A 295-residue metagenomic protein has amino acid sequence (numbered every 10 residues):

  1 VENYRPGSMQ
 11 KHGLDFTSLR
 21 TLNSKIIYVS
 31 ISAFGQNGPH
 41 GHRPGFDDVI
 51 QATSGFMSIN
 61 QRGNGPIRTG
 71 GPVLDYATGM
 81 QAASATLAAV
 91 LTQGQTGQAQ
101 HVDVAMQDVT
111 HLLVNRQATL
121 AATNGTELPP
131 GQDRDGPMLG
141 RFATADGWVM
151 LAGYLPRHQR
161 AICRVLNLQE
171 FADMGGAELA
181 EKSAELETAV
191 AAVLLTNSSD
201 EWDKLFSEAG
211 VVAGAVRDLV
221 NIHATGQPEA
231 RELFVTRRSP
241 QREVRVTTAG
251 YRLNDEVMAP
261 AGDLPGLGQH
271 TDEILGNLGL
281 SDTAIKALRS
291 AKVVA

Functional and structural regions predicted by a protein language model:
E2-Q10: Rossmann-like NAD(P)-binding element
Q10-V149, Y154, A161: Active-site-adjacent "lid/gating" segments in soluble enzymes
L120-L128, T225-R238: Short, surface-exposed loop/helix-turn segments at secondary-structure junctions that function as lids/hinges flanking
D135-A209, A213: Aromatic-enriched alpha-helical interface/lid elements that frame and gate functional surfaces
M174-T188, R217-A224, Q241, A284-A295: Short linear loop/turn motifs
S207-A230: Conserved PLP cofactor-binding pocket of PLP-dependent enzymes
S239-A287: Flexible, small-/acidic-enriched active-site or ligand-binding loops
